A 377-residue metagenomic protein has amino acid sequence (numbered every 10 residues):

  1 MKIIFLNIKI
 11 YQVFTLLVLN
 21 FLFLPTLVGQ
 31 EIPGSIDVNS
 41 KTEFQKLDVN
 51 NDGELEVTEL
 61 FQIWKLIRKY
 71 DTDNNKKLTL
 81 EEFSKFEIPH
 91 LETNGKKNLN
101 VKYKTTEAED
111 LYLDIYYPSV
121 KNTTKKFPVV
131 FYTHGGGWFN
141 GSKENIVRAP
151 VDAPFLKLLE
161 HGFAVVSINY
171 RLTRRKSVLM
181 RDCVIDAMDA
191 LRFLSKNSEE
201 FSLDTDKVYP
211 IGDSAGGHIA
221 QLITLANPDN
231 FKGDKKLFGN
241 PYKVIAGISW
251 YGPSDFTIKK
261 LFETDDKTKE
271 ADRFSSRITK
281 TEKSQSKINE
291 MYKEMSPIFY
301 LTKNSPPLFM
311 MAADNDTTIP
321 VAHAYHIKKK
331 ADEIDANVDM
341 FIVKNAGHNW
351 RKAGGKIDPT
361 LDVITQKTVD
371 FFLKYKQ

Functional and structural regions predicted by a protein language model:
V38-N50, W64-N74: Primarily EF-hand calcium-binding motifs
I88-K125: N-terminal cap/lid segment of alpha/beta-hydrolase-fold proteins
T106, I258-Y300, P306: Mobile cap/lid helix-loop segments that gate and shape the active-site cleft of serine hydrolases
K125-G137: Short beta-strand element of the alpha/beta-hydrolase
E144-V166: Short amphipathic alpha-helix adjacent to the substrate-entry channel of hydrolases
V178-E199, Q366: Alpha/beta-hydrolase active-site loop
R192-E263: Primarily recognizes the serine-hydrolase "nucleophile elbow" in alpha/beta-hydrolase and SGNH/GDSL folds
N304, F309-A312, D316: Short beta-strand/loop motif that positions the catalytic acidic residue of the alpha/beta-hydrolase fold
